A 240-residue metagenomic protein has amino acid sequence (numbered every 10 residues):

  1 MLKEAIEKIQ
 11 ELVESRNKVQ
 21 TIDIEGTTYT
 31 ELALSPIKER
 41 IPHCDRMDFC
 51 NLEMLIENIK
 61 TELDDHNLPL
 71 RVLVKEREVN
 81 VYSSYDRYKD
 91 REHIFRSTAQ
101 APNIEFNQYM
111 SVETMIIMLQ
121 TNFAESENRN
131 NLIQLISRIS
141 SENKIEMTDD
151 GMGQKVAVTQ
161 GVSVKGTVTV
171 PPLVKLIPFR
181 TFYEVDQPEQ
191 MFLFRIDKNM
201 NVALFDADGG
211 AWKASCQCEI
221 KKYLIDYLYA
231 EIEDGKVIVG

Functional and structural regions predicted by a protein language model:
M1-V79, D234-G240: An N-terminally focused, membrane-permeabilizing/fusogenic/translocator signature enriched in pore-forming
E4, M47-C50, F106-M110, T114 (+6 more regions): Alpha-helix boundary/N-cap detector
A5-K8, L12, L55-N58, M115-M118 (+3 more regions): Charge-rich, solvent-exposed alpha-helical interaction surfaces
T28, A33, I136, G166-P172: Hydrophobic transmembrane alpha-helix bundles
I37-P42, A99-I104, T121, F205-G210: Charged, low-complexity surface segments at secondary-structure and domain boundaries
D45, L52-R87, E92-I104, I145-N201: Amphipathic, membrane-active segments
E105-K155: Membrane-inserting effector segments that mediate pore formation, membrane fusion, or transient membrane insertion
V185-E189, L193-G240: Long, compositionally biased interface segments
